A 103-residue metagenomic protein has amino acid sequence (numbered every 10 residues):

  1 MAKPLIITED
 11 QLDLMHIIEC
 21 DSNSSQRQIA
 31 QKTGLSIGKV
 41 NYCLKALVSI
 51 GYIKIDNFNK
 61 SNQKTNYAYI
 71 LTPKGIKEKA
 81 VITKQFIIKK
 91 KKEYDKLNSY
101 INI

Functional and structural regions predicted by a protein language model:
K3-Q11, S25, D56-A80: Short, cationic-aromatic polyanion-contact patches
H16, R27: Residues within the helices of the helix-turn-helix
Q31: Alpha-helical residues within the helix-turn-helix
G38: Key DNA-contact positions within bacterial/archaeal DNA-binding proteins
A46-I50: Alpha-helical DNA-recognition elements
K77-I103: Amphipathic alpha-helical dimerization/coiled-coil segments that flank or bridge DNA-binding/regulatory modules
